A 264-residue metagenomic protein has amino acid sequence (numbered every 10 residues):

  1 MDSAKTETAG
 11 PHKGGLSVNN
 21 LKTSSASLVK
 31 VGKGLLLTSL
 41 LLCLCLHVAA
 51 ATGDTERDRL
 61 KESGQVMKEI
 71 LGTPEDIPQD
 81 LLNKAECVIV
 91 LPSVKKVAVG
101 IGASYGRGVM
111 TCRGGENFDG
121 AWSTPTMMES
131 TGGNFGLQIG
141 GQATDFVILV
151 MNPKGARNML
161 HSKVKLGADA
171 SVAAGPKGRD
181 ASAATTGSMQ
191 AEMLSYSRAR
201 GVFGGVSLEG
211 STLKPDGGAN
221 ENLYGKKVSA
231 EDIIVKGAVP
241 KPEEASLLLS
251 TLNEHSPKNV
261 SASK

Functional and structural regions predicted by a protein language model:
D2-T6: Extreme N-terminal basic, low-complexity initiation segments that serve as generic localization/processing leaders
E7, K13-L36: Bacterial N-terminal signal peptides that target proteins for export
V29-G32, L46, P92: Residue-level micro-sites within transmembrane alpha helices that shape and flank functional polar/acidic positions
G34-H47: Bacterial N-terminal signal peptides
A51-K264: Small-residue-enriched, tightly packed secondary-structure blocks
